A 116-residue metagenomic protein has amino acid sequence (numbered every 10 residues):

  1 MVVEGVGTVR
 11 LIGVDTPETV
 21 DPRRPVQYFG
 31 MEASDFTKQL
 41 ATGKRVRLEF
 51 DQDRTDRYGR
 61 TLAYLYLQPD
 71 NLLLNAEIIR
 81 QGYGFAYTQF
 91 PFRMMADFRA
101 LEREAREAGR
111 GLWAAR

Functional and structural regions predicted by a protein language model:
M1-R116: Small beta-barrel nucleic-acid-binding modules, primarily SNase/OB-fold domains and secondarily Tudor-like barrels
